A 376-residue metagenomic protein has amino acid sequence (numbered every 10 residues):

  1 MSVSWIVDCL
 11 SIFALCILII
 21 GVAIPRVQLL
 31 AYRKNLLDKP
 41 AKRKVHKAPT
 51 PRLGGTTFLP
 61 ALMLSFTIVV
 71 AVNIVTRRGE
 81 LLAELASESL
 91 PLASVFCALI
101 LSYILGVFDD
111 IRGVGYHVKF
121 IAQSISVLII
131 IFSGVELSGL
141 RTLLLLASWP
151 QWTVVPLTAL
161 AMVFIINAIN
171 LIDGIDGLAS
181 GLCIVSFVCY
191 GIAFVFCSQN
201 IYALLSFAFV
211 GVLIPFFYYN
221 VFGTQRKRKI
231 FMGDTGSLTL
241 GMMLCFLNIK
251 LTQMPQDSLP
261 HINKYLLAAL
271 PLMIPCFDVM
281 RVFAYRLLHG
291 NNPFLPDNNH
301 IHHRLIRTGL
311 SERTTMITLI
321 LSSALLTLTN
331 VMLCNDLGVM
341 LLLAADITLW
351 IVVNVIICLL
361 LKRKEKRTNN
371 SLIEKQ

Functional and structural regions predicted by a protein language model:
M1, Q253-Q376: C-terminal membrane-associated helical module and adjoining short loops/tails
S2-F277: "…together with the soluble PPM/PP2C metallo-phosphatase catalytic core" -> "…together with the soluble PPM/PP2C
